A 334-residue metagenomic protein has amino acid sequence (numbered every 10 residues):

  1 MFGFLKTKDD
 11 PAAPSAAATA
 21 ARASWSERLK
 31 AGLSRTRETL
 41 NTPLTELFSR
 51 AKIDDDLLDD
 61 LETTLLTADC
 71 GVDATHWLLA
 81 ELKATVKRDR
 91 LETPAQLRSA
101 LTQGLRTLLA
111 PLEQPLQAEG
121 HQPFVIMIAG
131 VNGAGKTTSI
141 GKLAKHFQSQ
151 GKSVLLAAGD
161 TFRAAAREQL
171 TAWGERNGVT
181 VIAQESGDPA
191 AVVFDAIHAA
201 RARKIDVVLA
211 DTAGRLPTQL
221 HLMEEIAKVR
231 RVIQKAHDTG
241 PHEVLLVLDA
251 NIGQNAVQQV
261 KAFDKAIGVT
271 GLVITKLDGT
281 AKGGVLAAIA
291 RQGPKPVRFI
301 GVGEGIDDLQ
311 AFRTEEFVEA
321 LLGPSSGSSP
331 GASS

Functional and structural regions predicted by a protein language model:
M1-Q114, H121-M127, S149, V154 (+3 more regions): Non-catalytic terminal/linker segments enriched in charged/polar, low-complexity residues
D73, R106-S334: P-loop/Walker A NTP-binding module and the surrounding RecA-like catalytic core of P-loop NTPases
